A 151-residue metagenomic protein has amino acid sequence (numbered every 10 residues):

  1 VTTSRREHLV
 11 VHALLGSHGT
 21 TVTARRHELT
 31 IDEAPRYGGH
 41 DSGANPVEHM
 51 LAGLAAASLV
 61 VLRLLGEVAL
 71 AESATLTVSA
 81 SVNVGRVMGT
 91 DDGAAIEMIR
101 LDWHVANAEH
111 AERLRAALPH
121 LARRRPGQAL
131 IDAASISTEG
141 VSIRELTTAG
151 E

Functional and structural regions predicted by a protein language model:
V1-A52, L62-E151: Extended beta-strand/beta-hairpin segments
L54-S58: Alpha-helical metal-binding/catalytic segments enriched in His/Glu/Asp
